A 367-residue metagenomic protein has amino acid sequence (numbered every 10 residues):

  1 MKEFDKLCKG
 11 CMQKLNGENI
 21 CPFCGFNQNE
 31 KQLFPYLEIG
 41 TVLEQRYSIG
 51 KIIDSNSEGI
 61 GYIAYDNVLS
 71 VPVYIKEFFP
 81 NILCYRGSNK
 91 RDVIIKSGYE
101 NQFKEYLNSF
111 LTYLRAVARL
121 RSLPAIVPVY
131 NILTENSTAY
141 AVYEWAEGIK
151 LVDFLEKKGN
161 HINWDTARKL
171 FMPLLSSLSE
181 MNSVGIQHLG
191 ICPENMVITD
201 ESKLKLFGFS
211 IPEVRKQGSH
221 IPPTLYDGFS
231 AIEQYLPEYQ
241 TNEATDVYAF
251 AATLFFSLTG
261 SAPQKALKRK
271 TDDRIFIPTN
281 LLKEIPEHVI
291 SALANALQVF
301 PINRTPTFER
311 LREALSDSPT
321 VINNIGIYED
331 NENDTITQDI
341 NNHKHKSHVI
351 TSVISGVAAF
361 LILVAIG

Functional and structural regions predicted by a protein language model:
G50-N56: Protein kinase glycine-rich loop
S88-L120: AlphaC helix of the eukaryotic protein kinase fold
N131-I132: Activation-segment/catalytic-loop signature of the eukaryotic protein kinase fold
N136-K150: Conserved short submotifs of the Hanks-type protein kinase catalytic core that shape the nucleotide-binding pocket
L151-I162: AlphaC helix of the protein kinase catalytic domain
L170-F171: Activation segment signature within eukaryotic-like protein kinase domains
L174-I186: Protein kinase catalytic-loop region centered on the HRD/HxD motif
G228-P319, N323: C-terminal lobe helix-coil module of Hanks-type protein kinase domains
